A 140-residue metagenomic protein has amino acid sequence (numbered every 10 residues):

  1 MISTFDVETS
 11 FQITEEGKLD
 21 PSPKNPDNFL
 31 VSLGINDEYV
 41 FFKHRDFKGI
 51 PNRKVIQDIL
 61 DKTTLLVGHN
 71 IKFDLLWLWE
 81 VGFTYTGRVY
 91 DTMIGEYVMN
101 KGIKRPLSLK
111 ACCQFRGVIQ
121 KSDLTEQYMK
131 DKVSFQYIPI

Functional and structural regions predicted by a protein language model:
M1-K24, K48-I56: Long, highly charged low-complexity segments
N25-N28, N36-I140: Active-site-proximal helix-loop-helix substrate-binding element of RNase H-like nuclease domains
